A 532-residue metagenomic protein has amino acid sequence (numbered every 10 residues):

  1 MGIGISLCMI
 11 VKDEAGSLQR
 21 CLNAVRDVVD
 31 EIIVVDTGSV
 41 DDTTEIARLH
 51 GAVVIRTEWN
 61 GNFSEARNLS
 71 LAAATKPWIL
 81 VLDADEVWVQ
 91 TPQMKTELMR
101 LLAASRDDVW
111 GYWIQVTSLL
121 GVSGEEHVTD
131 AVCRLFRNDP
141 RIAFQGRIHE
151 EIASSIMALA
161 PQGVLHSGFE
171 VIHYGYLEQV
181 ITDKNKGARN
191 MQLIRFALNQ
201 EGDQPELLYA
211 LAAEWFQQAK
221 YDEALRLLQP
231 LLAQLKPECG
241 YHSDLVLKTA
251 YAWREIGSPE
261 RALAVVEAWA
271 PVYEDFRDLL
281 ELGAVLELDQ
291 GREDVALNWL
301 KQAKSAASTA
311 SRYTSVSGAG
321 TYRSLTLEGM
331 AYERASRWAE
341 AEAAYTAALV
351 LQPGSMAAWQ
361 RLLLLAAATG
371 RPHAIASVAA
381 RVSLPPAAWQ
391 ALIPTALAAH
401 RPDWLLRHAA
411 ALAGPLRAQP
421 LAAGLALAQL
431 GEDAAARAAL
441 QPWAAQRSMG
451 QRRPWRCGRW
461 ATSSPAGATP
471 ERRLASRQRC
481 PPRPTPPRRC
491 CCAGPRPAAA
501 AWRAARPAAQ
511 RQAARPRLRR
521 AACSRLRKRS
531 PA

Functional and structural regions predicted by a protein language model:
M1-A24: N-proximal low-complexity "stem/linker" segments adjacent to membrane-targeting elements
M9, V25, D30-G38, I55 (+1 more regions): Short beta-strand/loop segment that forms part of the nucleotide-sugar
A24, D36-R48, W59: A conserved acidic beta->alpha catalytic loop
S64-L71, W88-E223: Catalytic-site signature of metal-activated, phosphate-bearing donor transferases, centered on the GT-A/GT-A-like
I79: Short aromatic/hydrophobic "clamp" motif used to bind/position activated sugar donors
N190, A224, A262, A296 (+5 more regions): Single-residue signature of alpha-solenoid repeat helices
W215, W253, E287, Y332 (+5 more regions): Residue at a conserved register position within TPR or TPR-like alpha-solenoid repeats
